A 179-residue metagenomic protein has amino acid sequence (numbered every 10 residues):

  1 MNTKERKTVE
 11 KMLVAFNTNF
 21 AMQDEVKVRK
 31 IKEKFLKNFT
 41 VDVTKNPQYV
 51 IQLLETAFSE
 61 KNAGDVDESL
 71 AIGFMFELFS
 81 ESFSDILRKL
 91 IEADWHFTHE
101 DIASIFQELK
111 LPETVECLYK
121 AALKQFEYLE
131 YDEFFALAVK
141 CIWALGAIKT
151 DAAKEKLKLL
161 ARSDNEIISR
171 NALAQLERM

Functional and structural regions predicted by a protein language model:
M1-Q52, E77: Intrinsically disordered, serine/threonine- and proline-rich low-complexity regions of large eukaryotic regulatory
T3-K11, T44-A57, L78-A93, L111-E127 (+1 more regions): Amphipathic alpha-helical scaffolding segments comprising HEAT/armadillo-like alpha-solenoid repeats
N17-F20, F39, L54, F58-N62 (+4 more regions): Generic secondary-structure transition motif, activating predominantly at the C-termini of alpha-helices
V26-T44, T56, E60-F79, K89 (+3 more regions): Structural detector for internal amphipathic alpha-helices that build alpha-solenoid repeat scaffolds
E155-M179: A short, hydrophobic/aromatic-rich structural module that often spans a beta strand with its adjoining loop
